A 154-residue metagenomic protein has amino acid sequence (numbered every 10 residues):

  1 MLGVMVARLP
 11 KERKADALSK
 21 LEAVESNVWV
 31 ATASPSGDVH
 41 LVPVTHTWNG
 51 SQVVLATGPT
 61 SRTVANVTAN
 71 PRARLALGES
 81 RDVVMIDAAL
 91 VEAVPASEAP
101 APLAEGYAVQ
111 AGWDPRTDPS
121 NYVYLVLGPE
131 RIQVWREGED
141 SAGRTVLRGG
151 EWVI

Functional and structural regions predicted by a protein language model:
M1-L9, D82-I154: Charged, gly/pro-rich active-site loop segments
L2-V28: Short, basic/aromatic recognition patches
E12-D16, T57, Y107-A111: Charged, amphipathic alpha-helical segments
S19-K20, T45, A65, P115-T117 (+1 more regions): Short secondary-structure boundary/capping segments
E25-P59, A65-V67, A73-L77, M85-A89: Short beta-strand segments
S26-N27, R72, G112, I132: Generic structural signal for secondary-structure transition and capping sites
T68-A73, E105-V109: Short, intrinsically disordered, mixed-charge
